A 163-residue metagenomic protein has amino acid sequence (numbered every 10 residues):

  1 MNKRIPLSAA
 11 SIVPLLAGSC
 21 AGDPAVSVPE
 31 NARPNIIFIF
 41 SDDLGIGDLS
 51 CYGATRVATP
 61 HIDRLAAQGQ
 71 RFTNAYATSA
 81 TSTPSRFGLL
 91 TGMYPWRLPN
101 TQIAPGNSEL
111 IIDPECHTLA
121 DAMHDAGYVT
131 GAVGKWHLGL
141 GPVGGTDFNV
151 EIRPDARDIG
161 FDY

Functional and structural regions predicted by a protein language model:
M1-A9: Bacterial N-terminal signal peptides that target proteins for export
S8-G18: Bacterial N-terminal signal peptides
C20-Y163: Formylglycine-dependent sulfatase
